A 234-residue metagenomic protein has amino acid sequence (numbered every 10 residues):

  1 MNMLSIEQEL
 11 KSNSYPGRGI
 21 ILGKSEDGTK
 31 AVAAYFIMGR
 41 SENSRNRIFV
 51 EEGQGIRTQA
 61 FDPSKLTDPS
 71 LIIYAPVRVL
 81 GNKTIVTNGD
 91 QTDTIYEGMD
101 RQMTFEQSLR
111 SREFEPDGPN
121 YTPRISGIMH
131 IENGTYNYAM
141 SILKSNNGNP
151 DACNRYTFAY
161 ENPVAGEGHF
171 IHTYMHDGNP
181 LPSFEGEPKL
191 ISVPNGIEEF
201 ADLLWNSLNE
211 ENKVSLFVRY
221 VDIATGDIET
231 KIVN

Functional and structural regions predicted by a protein language model:
M1-N234: Conserved short alpha-helical segments that host acidic/polar catalytic motifs at enzyme active sites
